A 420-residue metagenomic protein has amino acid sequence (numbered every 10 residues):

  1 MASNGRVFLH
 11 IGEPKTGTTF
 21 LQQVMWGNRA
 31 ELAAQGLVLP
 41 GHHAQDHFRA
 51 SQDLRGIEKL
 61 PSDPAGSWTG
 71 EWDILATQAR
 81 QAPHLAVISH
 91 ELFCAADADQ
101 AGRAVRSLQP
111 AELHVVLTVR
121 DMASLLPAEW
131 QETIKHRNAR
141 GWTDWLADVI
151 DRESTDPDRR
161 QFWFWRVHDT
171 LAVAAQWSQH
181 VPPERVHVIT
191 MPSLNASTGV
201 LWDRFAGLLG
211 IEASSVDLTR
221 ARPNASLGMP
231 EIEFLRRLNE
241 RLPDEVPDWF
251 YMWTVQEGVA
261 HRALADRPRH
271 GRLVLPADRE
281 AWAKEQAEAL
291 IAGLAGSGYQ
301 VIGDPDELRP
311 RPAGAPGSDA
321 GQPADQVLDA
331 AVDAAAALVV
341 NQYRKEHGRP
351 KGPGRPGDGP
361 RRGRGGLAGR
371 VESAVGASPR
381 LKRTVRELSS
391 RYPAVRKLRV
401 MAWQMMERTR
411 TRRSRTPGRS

Functional and structural regions predicted by a protein language model:
M1-S420: Anion-recognition interface
